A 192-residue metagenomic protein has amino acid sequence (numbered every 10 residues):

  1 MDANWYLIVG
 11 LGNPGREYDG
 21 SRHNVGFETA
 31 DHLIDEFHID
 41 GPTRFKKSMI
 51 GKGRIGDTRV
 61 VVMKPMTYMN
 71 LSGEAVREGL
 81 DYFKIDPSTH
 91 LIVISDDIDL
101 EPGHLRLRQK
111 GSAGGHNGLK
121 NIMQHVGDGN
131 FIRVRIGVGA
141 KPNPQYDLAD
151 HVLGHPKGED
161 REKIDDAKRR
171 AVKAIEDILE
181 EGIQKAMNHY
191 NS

Functional and structural regions predicted by a protein language model:
M1-K110, K120-V134, K141-D147, G154 (+1 more regions): Nucleotide and nucleotide-moiety/phosphate-recognizing core
A113: Phosphate- and other anionic-substrate recognition elements at nucleic-acid/protein interfaces
